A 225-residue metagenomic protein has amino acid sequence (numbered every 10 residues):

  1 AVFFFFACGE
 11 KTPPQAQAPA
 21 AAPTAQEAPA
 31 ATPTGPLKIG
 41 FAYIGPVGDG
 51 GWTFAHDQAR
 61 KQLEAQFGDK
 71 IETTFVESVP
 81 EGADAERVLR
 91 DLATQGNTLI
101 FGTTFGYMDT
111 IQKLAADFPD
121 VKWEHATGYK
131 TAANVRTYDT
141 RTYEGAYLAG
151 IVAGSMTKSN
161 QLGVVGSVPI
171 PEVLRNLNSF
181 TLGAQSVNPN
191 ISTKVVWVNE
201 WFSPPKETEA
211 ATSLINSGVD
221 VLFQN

Functional and structural regions predicted by a protein language model:
C8-K11: Bacterial signal peptide processing site
P13-N225: A residue-level marker of the well-folded mature domains of exported/periplasmic proteins
